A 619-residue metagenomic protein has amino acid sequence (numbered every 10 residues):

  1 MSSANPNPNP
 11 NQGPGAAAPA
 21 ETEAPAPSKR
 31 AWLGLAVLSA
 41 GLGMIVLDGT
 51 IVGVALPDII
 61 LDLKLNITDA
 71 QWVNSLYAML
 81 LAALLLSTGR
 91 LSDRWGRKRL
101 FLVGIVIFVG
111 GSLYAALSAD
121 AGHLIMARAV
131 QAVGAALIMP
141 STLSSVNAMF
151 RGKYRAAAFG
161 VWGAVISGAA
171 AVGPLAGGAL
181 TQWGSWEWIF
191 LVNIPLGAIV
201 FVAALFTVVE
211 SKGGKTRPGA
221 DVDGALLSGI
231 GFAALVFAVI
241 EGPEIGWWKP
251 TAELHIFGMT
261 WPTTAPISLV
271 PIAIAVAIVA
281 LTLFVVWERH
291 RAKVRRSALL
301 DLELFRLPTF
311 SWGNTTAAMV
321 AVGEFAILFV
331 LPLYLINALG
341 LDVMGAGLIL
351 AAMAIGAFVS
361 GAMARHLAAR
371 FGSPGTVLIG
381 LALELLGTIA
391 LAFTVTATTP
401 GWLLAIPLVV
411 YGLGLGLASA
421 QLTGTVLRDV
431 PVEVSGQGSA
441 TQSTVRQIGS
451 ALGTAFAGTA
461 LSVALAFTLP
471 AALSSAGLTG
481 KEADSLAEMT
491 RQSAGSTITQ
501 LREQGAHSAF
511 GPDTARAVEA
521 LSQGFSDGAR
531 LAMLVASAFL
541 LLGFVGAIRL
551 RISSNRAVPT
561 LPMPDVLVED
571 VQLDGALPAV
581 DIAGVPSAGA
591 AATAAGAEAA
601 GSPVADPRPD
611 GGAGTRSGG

Functional and structural regions predicted by a protein language model:
M1-I45: Cytosolic juxtamembrane N-terminal segment immediately preceding the first transmembrane helix of multi-pass
G15, T251, T423, R446-R549 (+3 more regions): Hydrophobic transmembrane architecture of multi-pass small-molecule transporters
K29-L81, L85, S185, T263-A273 (+3 more regions): Transmembrane core module of solute transporters
I45, N74-Y77, L81, F108 (+10 more regions): Structural signature of transmembrane alpha-helices in multi-pass secondary transporters
I59-I60, L91-S92, A176-G184, V239 (+4 more regions): Interfacial helix-cap and linker-helix signal at transmembrane-aqueous boundaries of multi-pass secondary transporters
S87-F232, E241, P250-A252, F257 (+3 more regions): Helix-loop-helix hairpins in multi-pass membrane proteins, especially solute transporters
G96-V106, Y114, S118-M126, I138-S144 (+4 more regions): C-terminal module of multi-pass small-molecule transporters
P195-G213, G231-E244, V276-A292, G546-R551: C-terminal membrane-cytosol helix-exit motif in multi-pass small-molecule transporters
